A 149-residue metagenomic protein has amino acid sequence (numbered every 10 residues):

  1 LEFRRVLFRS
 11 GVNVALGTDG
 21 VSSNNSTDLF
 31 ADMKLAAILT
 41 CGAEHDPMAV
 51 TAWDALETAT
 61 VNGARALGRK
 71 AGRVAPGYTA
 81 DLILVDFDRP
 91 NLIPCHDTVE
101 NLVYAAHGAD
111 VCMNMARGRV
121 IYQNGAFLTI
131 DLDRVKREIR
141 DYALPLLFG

Functional and structural regions predicted by a protein language model:
L1-L7: Short, small-residue-biased leader/transition segments that mark boundaries at the very start of proteins
F8-R89, V103-H107: His/Asp/Glu-enriched, well-ordered alpha-helical/loop segment that forms or immediately abuts the divalent-metal
E57-G149: Active-site microenvironment of metallo-dependent hydrolases
